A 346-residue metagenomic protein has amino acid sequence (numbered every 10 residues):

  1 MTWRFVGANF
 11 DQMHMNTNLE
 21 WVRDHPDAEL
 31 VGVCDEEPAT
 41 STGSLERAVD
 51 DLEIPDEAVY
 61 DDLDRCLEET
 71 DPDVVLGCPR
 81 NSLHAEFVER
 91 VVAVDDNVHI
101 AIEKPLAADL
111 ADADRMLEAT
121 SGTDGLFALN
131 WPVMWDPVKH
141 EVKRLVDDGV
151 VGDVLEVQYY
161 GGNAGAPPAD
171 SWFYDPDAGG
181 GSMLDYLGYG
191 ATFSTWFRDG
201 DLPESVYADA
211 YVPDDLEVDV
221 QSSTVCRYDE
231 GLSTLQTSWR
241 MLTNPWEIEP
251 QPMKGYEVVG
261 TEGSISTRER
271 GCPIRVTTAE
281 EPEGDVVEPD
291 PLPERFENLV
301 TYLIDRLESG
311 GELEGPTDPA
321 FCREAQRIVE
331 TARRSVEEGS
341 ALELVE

Functional and structural regions predicted by a protein language model:
M1-L52: N-terminal Rossmann-like dinucleotide-binding module
D11-M13, V133-D215, G339: Predominantly a Rossmann-like dinucleotide-binding segment in NAD(P)-dependent oxidoreductases
V31, E57, D73, L155: Conserved acidic residues
E57-T70: Short acidic low-complexity segments
D71, P79-R80, T237-W239: Short glycine-/small-residue-rich Rossmann-like dinucleotide-binding loops
D73-V74, R80, A85-M134: Beta-strand-loop-alpha-helix segment that lines the small-molecule cofactor/substrate pocket of alpha/beta enzymes
T192-C272, V300-R306: Contiguous beta-strand/loop segments that form the cofactor/metal-binding neighborhood of enzyme cores
P282-E346: C-terminal helical cap and adjacent loop that interface with cofactors, partners, or active-site loops
